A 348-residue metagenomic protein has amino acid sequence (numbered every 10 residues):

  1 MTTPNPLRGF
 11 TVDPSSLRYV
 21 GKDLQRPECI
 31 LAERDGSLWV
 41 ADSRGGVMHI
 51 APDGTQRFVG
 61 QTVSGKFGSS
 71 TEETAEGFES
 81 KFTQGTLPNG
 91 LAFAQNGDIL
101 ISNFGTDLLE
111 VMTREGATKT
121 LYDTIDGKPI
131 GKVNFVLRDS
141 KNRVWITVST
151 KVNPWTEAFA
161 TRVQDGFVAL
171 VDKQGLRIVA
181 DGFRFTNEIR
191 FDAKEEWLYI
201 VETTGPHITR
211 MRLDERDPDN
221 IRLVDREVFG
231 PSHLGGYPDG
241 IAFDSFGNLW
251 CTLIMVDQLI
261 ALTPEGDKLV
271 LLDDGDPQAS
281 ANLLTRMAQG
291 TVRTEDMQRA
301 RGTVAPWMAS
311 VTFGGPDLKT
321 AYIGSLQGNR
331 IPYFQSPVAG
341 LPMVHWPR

Functional and structural regions predicted by a protein language model:
M1-R348: Sequence-structural signature of mature extracellular/luminal beta-sheet repeat domains, prominently beta-propellers
